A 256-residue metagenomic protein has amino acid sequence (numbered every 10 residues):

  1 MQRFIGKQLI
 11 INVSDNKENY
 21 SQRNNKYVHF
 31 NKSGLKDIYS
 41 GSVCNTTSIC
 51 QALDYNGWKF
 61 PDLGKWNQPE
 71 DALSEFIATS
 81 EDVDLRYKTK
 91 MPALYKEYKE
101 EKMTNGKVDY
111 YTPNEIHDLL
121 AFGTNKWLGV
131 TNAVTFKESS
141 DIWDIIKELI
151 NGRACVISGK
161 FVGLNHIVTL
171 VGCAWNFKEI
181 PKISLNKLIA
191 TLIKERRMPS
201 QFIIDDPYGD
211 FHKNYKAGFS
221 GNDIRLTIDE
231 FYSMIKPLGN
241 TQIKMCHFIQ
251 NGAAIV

Functional and structural regions predicted by a protein language model:
M1-V108: Active-site-adjacent structural segments surrounding the nucleophilic cysteine of cysteine proteases and isopeptidases
G41, N45-C50, H117, I142-I146 (+2 more regions): Extracytoplasmic/secreted envelope proteins and their assembly/folding machinery, especially bacterial periplasmic
S48, A52, N56, W127-L128 (+4 more regions): Short, well-ordered alpha-helical segments in soluble proteins
P69-L73, M91, I142, L185 (+1 more regions): Short amphipathic alpha-helical segments that mediate assembly, nucleic-acid/protein binding, or membrane association
V108-D118: Short beta-strand to alpha-helix junction loop
G123, W127-S139: Cysteine-dependent deubiquitinase/ubiquitin-like isopeptidase catalytic cores across multiple families
V134-I203: Active-site-adjacent substructure of cysteine-protease-like catalytic cores
A174-V256: Noncatalytic regulatory segments and standalone regulatory/sensor domains
